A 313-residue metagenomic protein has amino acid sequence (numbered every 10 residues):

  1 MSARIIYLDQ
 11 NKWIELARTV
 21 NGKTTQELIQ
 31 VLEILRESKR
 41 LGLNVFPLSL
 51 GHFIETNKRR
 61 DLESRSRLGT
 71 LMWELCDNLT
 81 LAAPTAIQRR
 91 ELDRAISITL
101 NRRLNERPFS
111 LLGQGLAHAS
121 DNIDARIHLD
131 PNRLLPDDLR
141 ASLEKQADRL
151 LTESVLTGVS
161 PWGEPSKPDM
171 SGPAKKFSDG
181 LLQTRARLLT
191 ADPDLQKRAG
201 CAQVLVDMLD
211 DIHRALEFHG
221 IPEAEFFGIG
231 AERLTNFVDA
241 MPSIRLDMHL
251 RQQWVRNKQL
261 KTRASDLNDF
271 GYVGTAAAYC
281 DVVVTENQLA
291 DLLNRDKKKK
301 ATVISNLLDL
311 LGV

Functional and structural regions predicted by a protein language model:
M1-E27, S171-A186, V238-P242, H249: Metal-dependent nucleic-acid phosphoesterase active-site entry motif
S2-I6, K23, E27-Q114, V313: Extended charged low-complexity segments that act as oligomerization/scaffolding linkers
Q10, I14, R18, L50-I54 (+2 more regions): Conserved glycosyltransferase catalytic-site signature
I14-T25, G51-R67, S178, D194-E223: A short secondary-structure junction motif
V20-K23, N44, N57-R60, D169 (+4 more regions): Conserved aromatic-histidine-acidic binding/catalytic patches
L28-E33, G42, S66-G69, L79 (+1 more regions): Long, positively charged, glycine-interspersed low-complexity recognition regions
D77-A215: Non-catalytic, alpha-helical, charged scaffold/linker segments that couple or flank catalytic or architectural cores
R185-N268: Long, positively charged binding patches that form subdomain-scale interaction surfaces for polyanionic ligands
